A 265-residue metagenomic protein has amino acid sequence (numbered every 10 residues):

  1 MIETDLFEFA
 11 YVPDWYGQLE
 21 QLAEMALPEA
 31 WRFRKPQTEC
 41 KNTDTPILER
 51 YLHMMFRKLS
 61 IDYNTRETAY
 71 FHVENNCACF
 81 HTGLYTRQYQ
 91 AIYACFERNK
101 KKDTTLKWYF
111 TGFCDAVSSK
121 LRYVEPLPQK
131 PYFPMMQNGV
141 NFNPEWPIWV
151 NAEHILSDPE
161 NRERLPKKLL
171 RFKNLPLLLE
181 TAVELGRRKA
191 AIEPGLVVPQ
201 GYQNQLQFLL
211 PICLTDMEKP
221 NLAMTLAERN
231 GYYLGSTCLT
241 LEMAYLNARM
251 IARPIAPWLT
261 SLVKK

Functional and structural regions predicted by a protein language model:
M1-Q203: An acidic, glycine-rich, mixed-charge low-complexity segment common to nucleic-acid enzymes
Q207-K265: Compact beta-sheet-dominated globular domain cores
